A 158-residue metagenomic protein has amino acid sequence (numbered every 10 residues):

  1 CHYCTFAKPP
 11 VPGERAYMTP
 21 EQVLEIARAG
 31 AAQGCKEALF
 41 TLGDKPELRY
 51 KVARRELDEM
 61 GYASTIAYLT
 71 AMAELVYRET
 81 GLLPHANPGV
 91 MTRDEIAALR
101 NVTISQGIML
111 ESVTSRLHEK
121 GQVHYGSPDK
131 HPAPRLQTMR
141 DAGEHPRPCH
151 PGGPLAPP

Functional and structural regions predicted by a protein language model:
C1-K8: Local cysteine-cluster metal-coordination motifs and their immediate loop/turn environment, predominantly Fe-S cluster
P10-P158: Conserved Radical SAM active-site core
